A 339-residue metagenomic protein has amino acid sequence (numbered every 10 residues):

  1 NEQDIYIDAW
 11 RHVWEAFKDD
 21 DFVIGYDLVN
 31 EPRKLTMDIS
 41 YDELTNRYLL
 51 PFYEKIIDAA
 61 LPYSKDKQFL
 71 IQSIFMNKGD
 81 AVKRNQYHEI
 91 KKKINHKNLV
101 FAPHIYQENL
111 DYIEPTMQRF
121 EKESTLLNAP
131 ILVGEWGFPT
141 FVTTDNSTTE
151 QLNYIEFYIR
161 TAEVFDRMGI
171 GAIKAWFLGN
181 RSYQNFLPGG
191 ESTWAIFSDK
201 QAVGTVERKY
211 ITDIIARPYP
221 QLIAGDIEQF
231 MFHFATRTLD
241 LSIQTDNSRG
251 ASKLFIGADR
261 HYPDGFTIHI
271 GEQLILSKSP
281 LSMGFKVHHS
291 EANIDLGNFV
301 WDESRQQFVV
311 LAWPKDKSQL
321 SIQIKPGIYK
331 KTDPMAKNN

Functional and structural regions predicted by a protein language model:
N1-N85: Active-site mouth of glycoside hydrolases
Y6-V13, I113-E121, Y158: Short, acidic/polar
V13, I24-N30, F69, S73 (+2 more regions): Aromatic- and acid-rich polysaccharide-binding/catalytic face of secreted or lumenal carbohydrate-active enzymes
D19-G25, Y63-F69, N95-V100, T125-L132 (+1 more regions): Loop/turn elements at helix/coil->beta-strand transitions in domains of secreted/extracellular proteins
N30-E43, N98-N109, E121-I155: Active-site clefts of carbohydrate-active enzymes
N85-Q86, P115-T116, L152-Y158: Charged helix-capping and loop-helix junction motifs
K93, A102, T143-G271, G297-N338: Aromatic-rich peripheral "rim/lid" segments of glycoside hydrolase catalytic domains that contact and position glycan
E272-L276: Short, solvent-exposed loop/linker segments at beta-strand-coil boundaries, enriched for Pro/Gly and Ser/Thr
